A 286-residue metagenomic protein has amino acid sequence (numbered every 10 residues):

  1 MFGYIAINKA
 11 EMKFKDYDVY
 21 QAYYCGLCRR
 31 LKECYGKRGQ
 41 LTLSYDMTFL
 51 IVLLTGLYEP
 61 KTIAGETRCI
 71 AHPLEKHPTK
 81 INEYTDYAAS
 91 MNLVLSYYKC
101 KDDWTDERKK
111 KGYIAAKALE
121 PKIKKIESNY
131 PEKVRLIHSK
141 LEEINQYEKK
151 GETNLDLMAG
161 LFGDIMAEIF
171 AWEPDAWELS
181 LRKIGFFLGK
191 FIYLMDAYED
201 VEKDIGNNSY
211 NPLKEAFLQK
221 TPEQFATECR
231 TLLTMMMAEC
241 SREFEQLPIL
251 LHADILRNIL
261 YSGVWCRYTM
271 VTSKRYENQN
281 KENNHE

Functional and structural regions predicted by a protein language model:
M1-K183, K190, L194-T221, F225-L232 (+4 more regions): Acidic catalytic motifs of isoprenoid enzymes
I259-L260: Short, highly charged C-terminal tails/helix-capping segments
K281: Glycine-rich oxoanion-binding loops at beta->alpha junctions
